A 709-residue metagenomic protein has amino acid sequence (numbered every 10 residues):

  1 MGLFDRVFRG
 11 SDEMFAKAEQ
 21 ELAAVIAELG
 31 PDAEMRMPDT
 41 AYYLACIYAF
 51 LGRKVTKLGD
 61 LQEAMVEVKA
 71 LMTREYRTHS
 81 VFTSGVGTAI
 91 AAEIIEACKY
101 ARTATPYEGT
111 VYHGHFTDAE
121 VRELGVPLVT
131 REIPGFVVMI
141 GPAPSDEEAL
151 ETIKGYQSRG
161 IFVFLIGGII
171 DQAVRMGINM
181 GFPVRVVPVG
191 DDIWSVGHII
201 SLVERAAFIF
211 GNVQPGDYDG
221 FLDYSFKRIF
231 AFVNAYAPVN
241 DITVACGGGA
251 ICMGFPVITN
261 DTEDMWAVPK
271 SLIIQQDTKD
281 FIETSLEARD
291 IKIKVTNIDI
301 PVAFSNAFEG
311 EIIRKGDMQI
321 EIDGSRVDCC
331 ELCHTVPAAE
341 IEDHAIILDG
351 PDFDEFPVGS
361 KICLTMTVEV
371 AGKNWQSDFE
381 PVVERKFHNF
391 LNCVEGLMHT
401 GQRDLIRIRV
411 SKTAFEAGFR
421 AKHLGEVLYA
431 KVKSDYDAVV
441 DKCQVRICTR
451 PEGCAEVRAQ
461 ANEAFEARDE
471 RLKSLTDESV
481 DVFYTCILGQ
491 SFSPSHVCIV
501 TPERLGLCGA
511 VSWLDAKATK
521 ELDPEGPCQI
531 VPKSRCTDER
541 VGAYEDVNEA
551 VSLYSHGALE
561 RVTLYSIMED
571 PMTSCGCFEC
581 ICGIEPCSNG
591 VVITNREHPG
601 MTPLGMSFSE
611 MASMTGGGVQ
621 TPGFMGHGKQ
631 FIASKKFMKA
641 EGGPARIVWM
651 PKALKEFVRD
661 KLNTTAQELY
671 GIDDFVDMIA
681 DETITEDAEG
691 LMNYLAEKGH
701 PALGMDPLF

Functional and structural regions predicted by a protein language model:
G2-F387, I406, Q667: Acidic, serine/proline-rich low-complexity intrinsically disordered regions
V7, A23, G30-P31, Y48 (+3 more regions): Cysteine-centered metal-binding/redox modules
